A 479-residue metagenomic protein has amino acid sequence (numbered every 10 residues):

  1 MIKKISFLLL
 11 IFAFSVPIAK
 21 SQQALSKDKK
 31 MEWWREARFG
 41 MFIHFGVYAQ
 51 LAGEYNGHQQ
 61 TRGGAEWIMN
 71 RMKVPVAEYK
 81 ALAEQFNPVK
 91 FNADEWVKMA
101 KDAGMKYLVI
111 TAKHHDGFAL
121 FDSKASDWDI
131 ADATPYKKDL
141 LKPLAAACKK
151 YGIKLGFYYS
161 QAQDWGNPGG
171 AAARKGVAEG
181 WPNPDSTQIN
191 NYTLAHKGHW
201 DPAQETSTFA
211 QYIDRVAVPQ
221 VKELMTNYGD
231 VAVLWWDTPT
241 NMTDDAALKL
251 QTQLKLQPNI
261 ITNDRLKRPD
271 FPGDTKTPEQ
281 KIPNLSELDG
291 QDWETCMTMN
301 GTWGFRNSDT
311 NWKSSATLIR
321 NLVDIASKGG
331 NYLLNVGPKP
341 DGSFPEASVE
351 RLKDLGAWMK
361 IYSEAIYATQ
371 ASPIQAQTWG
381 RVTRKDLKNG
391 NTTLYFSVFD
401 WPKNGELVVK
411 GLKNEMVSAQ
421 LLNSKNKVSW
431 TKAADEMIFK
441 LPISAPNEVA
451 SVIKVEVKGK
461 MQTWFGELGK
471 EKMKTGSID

Functional and structural regions predicted by a protein language model:
M1-Q23: Bacterial Sec-dependent N-terminal signal peptides
Q22-D479: Mature catalytic domains of secreted/periplasmic carbohydrate-active enzymes
